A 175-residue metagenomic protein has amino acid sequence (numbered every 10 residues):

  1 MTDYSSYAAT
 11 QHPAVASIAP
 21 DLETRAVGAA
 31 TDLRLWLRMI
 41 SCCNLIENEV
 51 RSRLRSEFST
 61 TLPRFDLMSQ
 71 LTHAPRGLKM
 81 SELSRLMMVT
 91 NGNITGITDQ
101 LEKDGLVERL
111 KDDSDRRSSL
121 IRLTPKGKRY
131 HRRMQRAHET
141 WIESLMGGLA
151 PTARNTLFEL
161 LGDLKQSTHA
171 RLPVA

Functional and structural regions predicted by a protein language model:
M1-F58: N-terminal leader segment of winged-helix/HTH proteins
T2-V15, D21-E23, D99-E159: Charged, amphipathic alpha-helical coiled-coil/dimerization segments
W36, I40, N44, M88 (+2 more regions): Short amphipathic alpha-helical segments with heptad-repeat character
N44, N48-T90, P173-A175: N-terminal helix-turn-helix DNA-binding core of bacterial DNA-binding proteins
N155-A175: Exposed, interaction-prone assembly regions rather than primary DNA-binding/catalytic cores
